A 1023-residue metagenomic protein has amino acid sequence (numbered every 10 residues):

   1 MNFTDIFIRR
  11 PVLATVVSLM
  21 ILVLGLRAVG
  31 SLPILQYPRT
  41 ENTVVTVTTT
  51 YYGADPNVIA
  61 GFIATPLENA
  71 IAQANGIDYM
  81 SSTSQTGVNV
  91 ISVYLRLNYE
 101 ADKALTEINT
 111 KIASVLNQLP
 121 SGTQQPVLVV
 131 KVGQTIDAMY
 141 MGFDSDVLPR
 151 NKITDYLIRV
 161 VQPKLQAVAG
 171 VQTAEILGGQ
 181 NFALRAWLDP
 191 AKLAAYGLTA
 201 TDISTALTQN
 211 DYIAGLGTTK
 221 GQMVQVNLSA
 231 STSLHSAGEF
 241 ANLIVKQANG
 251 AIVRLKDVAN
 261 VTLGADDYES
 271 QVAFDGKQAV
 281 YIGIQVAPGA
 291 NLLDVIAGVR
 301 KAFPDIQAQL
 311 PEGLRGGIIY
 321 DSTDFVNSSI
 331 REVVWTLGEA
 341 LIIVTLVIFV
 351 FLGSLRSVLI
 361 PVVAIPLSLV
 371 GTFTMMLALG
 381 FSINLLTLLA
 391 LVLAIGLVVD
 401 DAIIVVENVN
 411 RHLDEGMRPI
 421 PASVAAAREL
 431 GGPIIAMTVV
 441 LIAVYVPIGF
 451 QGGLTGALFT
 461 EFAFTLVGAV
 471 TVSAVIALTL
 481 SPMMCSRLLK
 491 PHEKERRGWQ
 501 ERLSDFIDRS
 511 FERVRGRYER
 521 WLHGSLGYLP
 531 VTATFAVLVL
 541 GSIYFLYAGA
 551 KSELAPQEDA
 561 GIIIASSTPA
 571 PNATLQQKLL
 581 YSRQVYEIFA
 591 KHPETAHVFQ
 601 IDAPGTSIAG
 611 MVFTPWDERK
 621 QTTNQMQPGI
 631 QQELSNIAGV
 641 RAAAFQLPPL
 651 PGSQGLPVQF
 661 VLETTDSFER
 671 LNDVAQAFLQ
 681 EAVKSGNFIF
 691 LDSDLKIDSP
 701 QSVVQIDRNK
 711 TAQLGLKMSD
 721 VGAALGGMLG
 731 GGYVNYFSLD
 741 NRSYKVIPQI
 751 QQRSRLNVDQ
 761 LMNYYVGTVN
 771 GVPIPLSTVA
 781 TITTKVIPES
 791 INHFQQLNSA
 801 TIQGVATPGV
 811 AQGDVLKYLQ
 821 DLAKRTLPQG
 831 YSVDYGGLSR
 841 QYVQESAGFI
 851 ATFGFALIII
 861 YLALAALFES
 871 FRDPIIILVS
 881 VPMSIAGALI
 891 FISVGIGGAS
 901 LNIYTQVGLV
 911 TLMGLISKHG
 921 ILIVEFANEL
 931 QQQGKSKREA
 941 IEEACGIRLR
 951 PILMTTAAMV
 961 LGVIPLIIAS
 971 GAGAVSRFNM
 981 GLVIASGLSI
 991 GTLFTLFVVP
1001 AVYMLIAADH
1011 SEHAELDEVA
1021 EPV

Functional and structural regions predicted by a protein language model:
M1-P33, L430, E501-L554, M611 (+3 more regions): Signature of alpha-helical transmembrane segments and their immediate interfacial
I6, T48, L116, K164-I342 (+8 more regions): Extracytoplasmic/periplasmic membrane-proximal domains and adjacent transmembrane bundles of envelope biogenesis
V12, L19-A54, V58, I77 (+7 more regions): Transmembrane helices with small-residue packing motifs
G25-Q36, R315, I342-R411, R418 (+7 more regions): Hydrophobic transmembrane alpha-helices and their membrane-interface caps in long multi-pass transport proteins
I34-V45, S81-G87, G122-D146, E175-N181 (+9 more regions): Flexible hinge/switch segments at interdomain interfaces of large molecular machines
V58-K131, T135, A191-Y212, S229 (+5 more regions): Solvent-exposed, membrane-proximal periplasmic/extracellular interface segments of envelope transport and secretion
I319, V326, I330, V406 (+4 more regions): Helix-loop junctions and hydrophobic alpha-helical segments within the transmembrane domains of large membrane
I395-V409, G431-F450, A457-S504, A609 (+5 more regions): Transmembrane alpha-helices and their membrane-interface boundaries in multi-pass membrane transporters and channels
